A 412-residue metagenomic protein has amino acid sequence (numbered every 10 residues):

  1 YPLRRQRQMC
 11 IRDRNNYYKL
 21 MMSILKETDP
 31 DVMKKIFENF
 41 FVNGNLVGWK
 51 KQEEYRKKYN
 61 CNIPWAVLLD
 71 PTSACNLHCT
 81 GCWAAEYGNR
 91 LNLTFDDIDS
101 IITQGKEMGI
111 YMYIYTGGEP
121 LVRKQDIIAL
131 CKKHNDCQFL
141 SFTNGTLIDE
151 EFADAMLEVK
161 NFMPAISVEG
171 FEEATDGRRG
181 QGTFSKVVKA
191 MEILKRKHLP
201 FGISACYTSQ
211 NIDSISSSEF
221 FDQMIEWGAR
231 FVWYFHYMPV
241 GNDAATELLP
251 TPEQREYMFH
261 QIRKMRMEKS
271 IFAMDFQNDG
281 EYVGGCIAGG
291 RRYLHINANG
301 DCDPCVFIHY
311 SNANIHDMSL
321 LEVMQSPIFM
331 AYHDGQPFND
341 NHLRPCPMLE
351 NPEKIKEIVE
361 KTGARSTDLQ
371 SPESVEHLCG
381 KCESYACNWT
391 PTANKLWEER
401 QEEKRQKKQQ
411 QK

Functional and structural regions predicted by a protein language model:
Y1-L3, R7, I11: Single conserved hydrophobic/aromatic residue that forms the stacking wall/gate of nucleotide- or nucleobase-binding
R4-R5, D176-G289, A298-N299, D303 (+2 more regions): Radical SAM enzyme [4Fe-4S]-AdoMet core and its adjacent flexible, acidic and glycine-rich loops/tails across
C10, C75, C79-C82, C286 (+3 more regions): Short cysteine clusters
N15-L68: N-terminal [4Fe-4S]-dependent radical SAM core
N43-P64, M274-F276, G280, N314-M330: Short, charged low-complexity linear segments at domain edges
N60-N62, A66-F95: Canonical Radical SAM [4Fe-4S] cluster-binding loop centered on the CxxxCxxC motif and its immediate flanking residues
F95-Y115, L121-F235: Radical SAM/AdoMet-radical enzyme domain recognition
F307-K412: Flexible mid-to-C-terminal extensions adjoining Fe-S/redox cofactors in radical SAM and related proteins
